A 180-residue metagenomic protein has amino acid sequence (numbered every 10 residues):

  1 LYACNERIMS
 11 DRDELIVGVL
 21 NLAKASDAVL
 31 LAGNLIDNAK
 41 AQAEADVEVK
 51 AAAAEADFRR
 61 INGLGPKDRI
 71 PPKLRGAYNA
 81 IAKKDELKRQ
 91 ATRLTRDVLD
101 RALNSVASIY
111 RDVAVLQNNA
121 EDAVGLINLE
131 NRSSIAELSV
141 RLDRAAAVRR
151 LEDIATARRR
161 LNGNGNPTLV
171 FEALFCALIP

Functional and structural regions predicted by a protein language model:
L1-S105, V115-P180: Charged, glycine-rich active-site and insertion segments that engage polyanionic ligands
